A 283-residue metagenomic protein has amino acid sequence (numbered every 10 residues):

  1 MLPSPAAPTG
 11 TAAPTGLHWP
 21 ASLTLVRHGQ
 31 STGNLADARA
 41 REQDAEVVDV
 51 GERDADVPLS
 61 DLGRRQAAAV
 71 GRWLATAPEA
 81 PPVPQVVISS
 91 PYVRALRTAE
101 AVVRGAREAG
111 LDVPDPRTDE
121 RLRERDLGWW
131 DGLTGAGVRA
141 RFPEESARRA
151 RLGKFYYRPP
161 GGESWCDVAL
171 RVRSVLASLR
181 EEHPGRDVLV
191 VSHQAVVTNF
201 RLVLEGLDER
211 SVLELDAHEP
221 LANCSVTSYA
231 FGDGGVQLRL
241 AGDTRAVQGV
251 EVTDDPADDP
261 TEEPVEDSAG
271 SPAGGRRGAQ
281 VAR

Functional and structural regions predicted by a protein language model:
M1-S22, R125-G137, L202-R283: Acidic, low-complexity terminal tails and accessory targeting/binding regions of phosphate-metabolizing enzymes
L2-G10, P14-R27, T32-L111, T118: Active-site-proximal alpha-helix that buttresses catalytic centers in soluble enzyme cores
L23, Q85, L179, R186-S192: Generic beta-sheet signal
G29, Q194, T244: Active-site metal-binding loops of divalent metal-dependent hydrolases
D49-P58, S146-C166: Short glycine/proline- and acidic residue-enriched helix-loop micro-motifs that form flexible lids or anion-recognition
S89-S90, L170, V191-S192: Short beta-strand scaffold positions
R158-E181: Internal catalytic-core helix/loop-beta-alpha segment that presents or stabilizes conserved functional determinants
Q194-T198, Q237: GST superfamily/GST-like fold recognition
